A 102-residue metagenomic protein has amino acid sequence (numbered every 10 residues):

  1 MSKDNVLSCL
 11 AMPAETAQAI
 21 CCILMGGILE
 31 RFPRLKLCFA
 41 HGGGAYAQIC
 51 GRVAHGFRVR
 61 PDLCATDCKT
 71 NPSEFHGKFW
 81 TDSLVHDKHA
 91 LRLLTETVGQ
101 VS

Functional and structural regions predicted by a protein language model:
M1-S102: Catalytic pocket-lining loop regions of alpha/beta-barrel enzymes, especially the amidohydrolase/enolase/GH5 lineages
